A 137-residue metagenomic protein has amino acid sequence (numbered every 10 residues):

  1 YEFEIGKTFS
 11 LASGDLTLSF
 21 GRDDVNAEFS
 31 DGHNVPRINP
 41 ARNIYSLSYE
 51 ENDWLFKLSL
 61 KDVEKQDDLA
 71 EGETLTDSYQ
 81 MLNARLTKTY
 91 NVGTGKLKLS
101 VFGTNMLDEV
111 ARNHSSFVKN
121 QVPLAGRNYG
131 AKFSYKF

Functional and structural regions predicted by a protein language model:
Y1, N39-N43, S78-L82, A125-Y129: Residues that define the transmembrane beta-barrel architecture of outer-membrane proteins
Y1-L69, L107-V110: Gram-negative outer-membrane beta-barrel transporters
F3-K7, Y45-Y49, A84-K88, V101 (+1 more regions): Residues on the lipid-exposed face of transmembrane beta-strands in outer-membrane beta-barrel proteins
N34-N39, E64, E73-S78, S115-P123: Flexible, surface-exposed loop regions and adjacent strand-edge segments of Gram-negative outer-membrane beta-barrel
N39, E50, D77-Q80, V92-G95: A structural signal for short secondary-structure junctions
K65-D67, K88-F137: C-terminal beta-signal and adjacent terminal beta-strands/loops of Gram-negative outer-membrane beta-barrel proteins
L69-T76, N83-T87: Short, glycine/charged-rich beta-strand-loop motifs at protein surfaces that mediate ligand recognition and catalysis
